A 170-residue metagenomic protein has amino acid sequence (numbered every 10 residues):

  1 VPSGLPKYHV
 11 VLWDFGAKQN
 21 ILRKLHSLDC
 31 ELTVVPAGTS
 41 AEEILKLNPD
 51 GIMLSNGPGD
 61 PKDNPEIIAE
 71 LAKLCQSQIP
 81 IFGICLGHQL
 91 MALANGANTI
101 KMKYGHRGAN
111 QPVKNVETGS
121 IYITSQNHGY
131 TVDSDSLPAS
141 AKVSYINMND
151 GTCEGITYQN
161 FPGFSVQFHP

Functional and structural regions predicted by a protein language model:
V1-N48, P61: RNA-binding accessory domains that recognize and position tRNA/RNA substrates
G4-V10, T118-I121, Y158-G163: Beta-strand-turn-beta hairpins that frame and shape the catalytic cleft of phosphate-ester-processing enzymes
H9-D14, T124-S125, F164-F168: Active-site-proximal beta-strand elements of phosphoester/diester hydrolases
W13, V35, M102, I146 (+2 more regions): Hydrophobic residues at beta-strand termini and immediately following loops that shape nucleotide-binding pockets
K46, D50-G51, S55-T131: Cysteine-nucleophile active-site neighborhood
S120-F161: Catalytic beta-strand/loop cores that center a nucleophilic Ser/Cys/Thr and support acyl-enzyme chemistry
